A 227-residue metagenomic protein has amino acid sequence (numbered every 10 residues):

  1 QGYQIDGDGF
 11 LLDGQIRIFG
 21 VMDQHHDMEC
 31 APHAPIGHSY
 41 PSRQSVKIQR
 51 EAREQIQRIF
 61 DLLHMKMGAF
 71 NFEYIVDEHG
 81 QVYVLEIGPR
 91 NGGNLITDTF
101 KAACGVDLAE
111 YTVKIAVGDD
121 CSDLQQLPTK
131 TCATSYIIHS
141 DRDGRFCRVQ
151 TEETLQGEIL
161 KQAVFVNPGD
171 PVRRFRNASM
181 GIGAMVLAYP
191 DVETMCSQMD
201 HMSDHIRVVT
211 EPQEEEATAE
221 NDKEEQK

Functional and structural regions predicted by a protein language model:
Q1-Q4, D8-M65, A69, V76 (+3 more regions): ATP-dependent carboxylate/phosphate-activation module, predominantly the ATP-grasp catalytic core and closely related
V21, H38-S42, Y74, I138 (+2 more regions): Short beta-strand element of the conserved SAM-dependent methyltransferase core
K66-E78, L124, A217-D222: A short glycine-rich, hydrophobically flanked beta-strand micro-motif that places a catalytic Asp/Glu for divalent metal
G80-V82: Conserved protein kinase catalytic/activation segment
V113-K227: Peripheral (often C-terminal) accessory segments that flank ATP-dependent C-N-forming ligase machineries
